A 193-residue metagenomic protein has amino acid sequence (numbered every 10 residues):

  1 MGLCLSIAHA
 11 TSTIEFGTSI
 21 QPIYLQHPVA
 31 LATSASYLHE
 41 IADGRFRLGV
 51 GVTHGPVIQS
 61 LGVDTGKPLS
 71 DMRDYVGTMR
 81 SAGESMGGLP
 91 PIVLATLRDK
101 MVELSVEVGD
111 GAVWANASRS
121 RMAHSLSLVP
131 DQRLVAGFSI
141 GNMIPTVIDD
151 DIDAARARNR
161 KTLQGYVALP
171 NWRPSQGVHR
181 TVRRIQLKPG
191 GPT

Functional and structural regions predicted by a protein language model:
M1-T193: Active-site-adjacent structural elements that line small-molecule/cofactor binding pockets in enzymes
